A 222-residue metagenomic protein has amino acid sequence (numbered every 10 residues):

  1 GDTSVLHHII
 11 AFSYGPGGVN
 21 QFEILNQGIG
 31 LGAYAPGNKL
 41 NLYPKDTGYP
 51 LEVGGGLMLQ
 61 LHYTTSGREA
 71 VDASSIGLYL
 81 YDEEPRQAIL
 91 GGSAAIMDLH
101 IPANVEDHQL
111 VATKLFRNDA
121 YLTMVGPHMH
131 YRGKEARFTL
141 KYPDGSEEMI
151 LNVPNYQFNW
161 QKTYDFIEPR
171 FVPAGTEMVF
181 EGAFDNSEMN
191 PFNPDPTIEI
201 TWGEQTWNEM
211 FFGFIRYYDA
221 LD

Functional and structural regions predicted by a protein language model:
G1-Y121, P127-D222: Beta-strand-centric surfaces of beta-sandwich/beta-rich domains
